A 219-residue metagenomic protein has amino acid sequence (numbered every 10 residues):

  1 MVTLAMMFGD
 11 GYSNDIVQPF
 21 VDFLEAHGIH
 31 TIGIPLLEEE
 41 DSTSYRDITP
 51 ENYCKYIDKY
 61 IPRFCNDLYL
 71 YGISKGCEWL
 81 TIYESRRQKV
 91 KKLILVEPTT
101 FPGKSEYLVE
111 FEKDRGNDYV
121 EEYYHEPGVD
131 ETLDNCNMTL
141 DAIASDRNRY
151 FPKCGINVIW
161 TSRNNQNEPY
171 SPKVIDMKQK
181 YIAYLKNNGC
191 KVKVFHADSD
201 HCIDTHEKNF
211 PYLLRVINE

Functional and structural regions predicted by a protein language model:
M1-L37: Short, surface-exposed "cap/lid" segments of acyl-processing enzymes
Q18, L80-S85, V96, L214: Short, hydrophobic alpha-helix immediately C-terminal to the catalytic nucleophile
P35-T49: Glycine-rich "HGGG/HGxG" loop immediately N-terminal to the catalytic nucleophile of the alpha/beta-hydrolase
Y45-R63: Alpha/beta-hydrolase active-site loop
Y69, K92-I94: Residue in the alpha/beta-hydrolase core beta-strand immediately N-terminal to the catalytic nucleophile
Y71-L80: Gly/Ala-rich beta-loop-alpha elbow adjacent to hydrolase catalytic centers
V90, P98-C190, F195-F210: The alpha/beta-hydrolase serine catalytic core
Y212-E219: C-terminal alpha-helix
